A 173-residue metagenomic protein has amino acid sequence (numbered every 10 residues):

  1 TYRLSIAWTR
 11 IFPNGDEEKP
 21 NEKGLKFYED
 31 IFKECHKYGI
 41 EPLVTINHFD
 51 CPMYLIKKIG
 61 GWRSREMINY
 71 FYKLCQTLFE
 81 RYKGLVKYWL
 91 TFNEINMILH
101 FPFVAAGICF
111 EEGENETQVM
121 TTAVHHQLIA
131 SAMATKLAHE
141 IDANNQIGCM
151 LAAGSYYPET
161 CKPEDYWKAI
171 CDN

Functional and structural regions predicted by a protein language model:
T1-A7, E41: Catalytic domains of carbohydrate-active enzymes, especially glycoside hydrolases
F12-N173: Non-catalytic scaffold segments within catalytic domains of secreted glycoside hydrolases
